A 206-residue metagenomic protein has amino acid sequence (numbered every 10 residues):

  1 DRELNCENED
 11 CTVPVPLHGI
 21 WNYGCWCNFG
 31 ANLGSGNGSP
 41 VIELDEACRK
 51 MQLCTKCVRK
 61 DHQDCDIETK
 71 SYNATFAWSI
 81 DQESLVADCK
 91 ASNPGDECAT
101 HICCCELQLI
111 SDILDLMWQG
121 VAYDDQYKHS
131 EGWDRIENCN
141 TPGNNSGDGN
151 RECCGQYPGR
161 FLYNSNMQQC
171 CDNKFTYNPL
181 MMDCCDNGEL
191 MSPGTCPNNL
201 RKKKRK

Functional and structural regions predicted by a protein language model:
D1-K206: Extended terminal accessory/targeting regions
